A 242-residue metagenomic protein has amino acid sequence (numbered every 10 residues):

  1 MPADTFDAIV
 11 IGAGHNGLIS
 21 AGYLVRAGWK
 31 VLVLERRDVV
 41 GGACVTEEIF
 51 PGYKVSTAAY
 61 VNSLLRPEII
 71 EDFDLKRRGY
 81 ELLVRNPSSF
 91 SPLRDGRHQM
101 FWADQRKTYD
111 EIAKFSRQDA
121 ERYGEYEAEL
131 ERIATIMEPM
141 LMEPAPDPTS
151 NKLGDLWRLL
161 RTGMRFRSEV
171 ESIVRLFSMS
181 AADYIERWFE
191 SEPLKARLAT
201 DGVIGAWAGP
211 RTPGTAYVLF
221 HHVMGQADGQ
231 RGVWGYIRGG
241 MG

Functional and structural regions predicted by a protein language model:
P2-P148: N-terminal glycine-rich phosphate/pyrophosphate-binding loop and immediately adjacent elements
E131-G242: Active-site/ligand-binding neighborhood in enzyme catalytic cores
